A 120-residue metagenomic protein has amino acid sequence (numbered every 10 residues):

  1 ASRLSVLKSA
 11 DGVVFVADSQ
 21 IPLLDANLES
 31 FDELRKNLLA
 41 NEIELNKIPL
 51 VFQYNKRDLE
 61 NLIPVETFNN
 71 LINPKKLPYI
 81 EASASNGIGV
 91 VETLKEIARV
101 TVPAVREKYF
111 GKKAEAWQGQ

Functional and structural regions predicted by a protein language model:
A1-R3: Switch II (G3) loop of P-loop NTPases
L7-K8: A short, aliphatic-rich alpha-helical micro-motif
G12, A17-K75: Conserved C-terminal guanine-recognition region of P-loop GTPase G domains, centered on the G4
I48-V51, D58-G111: Canonical P-loop GTPase G-domain recognition
F110-Q120: A short, charged, Gly/Pro-tolerant segment at domain boundaries
